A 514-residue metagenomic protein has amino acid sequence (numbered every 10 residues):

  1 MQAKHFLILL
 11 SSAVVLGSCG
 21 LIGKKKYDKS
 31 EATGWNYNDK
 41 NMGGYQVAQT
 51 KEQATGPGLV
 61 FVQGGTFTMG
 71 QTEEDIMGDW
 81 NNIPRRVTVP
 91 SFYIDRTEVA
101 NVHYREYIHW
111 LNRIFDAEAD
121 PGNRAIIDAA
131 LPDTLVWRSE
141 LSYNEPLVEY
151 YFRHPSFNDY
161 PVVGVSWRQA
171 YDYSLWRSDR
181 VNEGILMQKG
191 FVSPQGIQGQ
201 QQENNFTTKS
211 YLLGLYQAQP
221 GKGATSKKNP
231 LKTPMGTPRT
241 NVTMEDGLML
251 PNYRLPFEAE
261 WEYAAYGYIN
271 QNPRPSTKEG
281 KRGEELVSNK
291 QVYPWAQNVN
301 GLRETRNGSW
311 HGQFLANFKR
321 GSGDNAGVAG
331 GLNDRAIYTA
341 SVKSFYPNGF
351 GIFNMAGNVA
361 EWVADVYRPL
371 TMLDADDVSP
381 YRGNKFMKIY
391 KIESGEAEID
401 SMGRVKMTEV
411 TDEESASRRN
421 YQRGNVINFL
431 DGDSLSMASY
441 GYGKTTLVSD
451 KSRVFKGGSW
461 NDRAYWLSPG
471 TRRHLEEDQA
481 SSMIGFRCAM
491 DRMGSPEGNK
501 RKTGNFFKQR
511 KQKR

Functional and structural regions predicted by a protein language model:
M1-H5: Positively charged n-region of N-terminal signal peptides that target proteins for export
F6-A13: Sec-dependent N-terminal signal peptides
G17-S18: C-terminal motif of bacterial Sec signal peptides marking the signal peptidase cleavage site
K25-D39, F61-V62, T68, E73 (+5 more regions): Functional-site microenvironments in short loops/helix caps that host divalent-cation chemistry
D39-T50: Basic K/R-rich, polyanion-interacting modules in nucleoproteins and related proteins
V47-Q49, D79-N82, R472-E477: Short, P/G- and charge-enriched loop/turn segments at secondary-structure junctions
K51-L147, N158-V181, G357, G485 (+1 more regions): A short glycine-rich, aromatic-capped structural motif
T471-H474, I484, M490-D491, G504-F506: Catalytic loop of the DD-peptidase/beta-lactamase superfamily, centered on the K-T-G motif and neighboring
